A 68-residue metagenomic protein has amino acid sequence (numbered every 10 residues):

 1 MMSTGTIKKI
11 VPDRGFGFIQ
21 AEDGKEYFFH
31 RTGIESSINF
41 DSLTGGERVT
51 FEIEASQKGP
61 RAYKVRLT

Functional and structural regions predicted by a protein language model:
M1, V49-E52, R66-L67: Intrinsically disordered, low-complexity repeat tracts enriched in Gly/Pro/Ser/Thr and acidic residues, frequently
M1-D13: Structural detector for short beta-strands of small beta-barrel domains
T4, R31, L67: ATP/adenylate-binding site constellation spanning eukaryotic-like Ser/Thr protein kinases, ABC-transporter
R14-I19: Short aromatic-glycine-enriched beta-strand elements
K25-G33: A short macromolecule-binding patch
S37-T50: Short nucleic-acid-contacting surface segments enriched for D/E, G, S/T with interspersed K/R
E54-T68: OB-fold/S1-family single-stranded nucleic acid-binding modules
